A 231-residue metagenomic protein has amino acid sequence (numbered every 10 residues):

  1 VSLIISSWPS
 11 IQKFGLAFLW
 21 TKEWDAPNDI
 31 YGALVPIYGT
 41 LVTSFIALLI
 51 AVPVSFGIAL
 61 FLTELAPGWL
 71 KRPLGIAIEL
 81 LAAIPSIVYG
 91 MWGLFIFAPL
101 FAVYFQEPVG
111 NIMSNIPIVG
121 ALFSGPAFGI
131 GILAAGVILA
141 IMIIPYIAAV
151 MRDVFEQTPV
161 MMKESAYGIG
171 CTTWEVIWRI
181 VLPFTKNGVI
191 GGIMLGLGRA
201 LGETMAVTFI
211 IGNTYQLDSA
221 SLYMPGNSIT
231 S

Functional and structural regions predicted by a protein language model:
I5, S10-L34, G90-I141, I211-G212 (+1 more regions): Membrane-interfacial helix termini and adjacent extracytoplasmic/periplasmic loops of multi-pass transporters
Y31-F61, I193: Transmembrane alpha-helix signature in integral membrane proteins
A33, I37, L41, L74-L80 (+3 more regions): Hydrophobic alpha-helical elements at and bordering transmembrane segments of multi-pass membrane proteins
V54-G93, K163: Cytoplasmic-entry segments and transmembrane alpha-helices of multi-pass inner-membrane transporters
T63-E64, F95, P99, V103 (+2 more regions): Transmembrane helix-loop junction
W69, A77-L80, I84, V88 (+3 more regions): Transmembrane alpha-helices
A200-S231: Glycine-rich helix-loop "coupling/hinge" segments at transmembrane-helix boundaries in multipass transporters
